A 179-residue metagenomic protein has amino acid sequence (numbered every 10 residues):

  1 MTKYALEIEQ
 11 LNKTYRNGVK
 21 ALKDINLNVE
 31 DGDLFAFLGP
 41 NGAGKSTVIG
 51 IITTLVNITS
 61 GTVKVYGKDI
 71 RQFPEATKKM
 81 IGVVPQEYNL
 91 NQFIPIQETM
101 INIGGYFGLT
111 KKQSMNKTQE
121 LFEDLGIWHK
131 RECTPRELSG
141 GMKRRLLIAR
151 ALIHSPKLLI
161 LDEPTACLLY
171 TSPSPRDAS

Functional and structural regions predicted by a protein language model:
T2-I8, K13-D24, P74: A short, flexible loop at the N-terminus of ABC-type nucleotide-binding domains that lies
G61-Q72, A76-T77: Conserved ABC transporter NBD signature motif
I101, G105, K112-K130: Conserved ABC ATPase "signature" region
T134-L138: Conserved ABC ATPase signature
I148: Hydrophobic anchor residue at the start of the ABC signature
I153-K157: A short, proline-enriched helix->beta-strand linker immediately N-terminal to the Walker B motif in ABC-type P-loop
L159-D162: Catalytic Walker B motif of ABC-type/P-loop ATPase nucleotide-binding domains
Y170-S179: Single conserved hydrophobic/aromatic residue that forms the stacking wall/gate of nucleotide- or nucleobase-binding
